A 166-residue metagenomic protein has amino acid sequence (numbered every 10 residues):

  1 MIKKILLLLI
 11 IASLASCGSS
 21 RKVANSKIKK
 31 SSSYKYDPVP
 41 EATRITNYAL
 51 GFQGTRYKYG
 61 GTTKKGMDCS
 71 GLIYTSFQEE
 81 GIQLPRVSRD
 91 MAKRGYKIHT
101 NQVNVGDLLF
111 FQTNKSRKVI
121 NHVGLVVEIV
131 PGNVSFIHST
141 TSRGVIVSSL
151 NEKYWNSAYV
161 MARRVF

Functional and structural regions predicted by a protein language model:
I2-L8: Sec-dependent signal peptide recognition, specifically the positively charged N-region followed immediately by
S13-S16: C-terminal motif of bacterial Sec signal peptides marking the signal peptidase cleavage site
G18-S26, S33-D37, E41, V126-F166: Aromatic- and glycine-rich peptidoglycan recognition patches
V23-K27, S33-S70: Post-signal-peptide N-terminal segment of Sec-exported extracytoplasmic proteins
R56-V105: Catalytic cysteine-centered active-site loop
E80, N104-V105, H122, I146 (+1 more regions): Envelope-exposed proteins and targeting segments
S116-V123: Short, Lys/Arg- and Gly-enriched loop/turn segments at beta-strand edges
